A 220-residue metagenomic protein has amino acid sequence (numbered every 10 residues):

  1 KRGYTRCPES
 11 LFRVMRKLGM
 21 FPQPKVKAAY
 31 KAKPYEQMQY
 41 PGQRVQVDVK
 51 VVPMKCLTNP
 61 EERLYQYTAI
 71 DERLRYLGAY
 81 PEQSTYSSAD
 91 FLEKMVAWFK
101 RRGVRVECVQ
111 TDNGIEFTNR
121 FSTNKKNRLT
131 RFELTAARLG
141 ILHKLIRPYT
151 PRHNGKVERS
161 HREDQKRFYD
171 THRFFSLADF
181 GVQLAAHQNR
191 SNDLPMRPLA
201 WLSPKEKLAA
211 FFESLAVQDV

Functional and structural regions predicted by a protein language model:
K1, L11, D48, A69 (+10 more regions): Mobile genetic element proteins and their domesticated derivatives, centered on retroelements and DNA transposons
K1-M54, I115, F121-E133, E206-F212: Basic, flexible linker segments flanking DNA-binding modules in nucleic acid-interacting mobile-element proteins
T5, R105, L142: Residue-level detector of anion-binding/catalytic polar loops
V47-Y76: An active-site-proximal beta-strand-loop segment
T58-N59, A79-P81, R120-K125: Short, solvent-exposed loop/turn segments at secondary-structure boundaries
E62-Y65, G78-C108: Active-site beta-loop-alpha junctions of metal-dependent nucleic acid enzymes, especially the RNase H-like/DDE
T111-N113, S122-K126, T130-A136, I141-K166 (+2 more regions): RNase H-like two-metal-ion nuclease catalytic core shared by retroviral integrases and related mobile-element nucleases
L139-I141, R162-V220: C-terminal domain-tail junction helix/linker
